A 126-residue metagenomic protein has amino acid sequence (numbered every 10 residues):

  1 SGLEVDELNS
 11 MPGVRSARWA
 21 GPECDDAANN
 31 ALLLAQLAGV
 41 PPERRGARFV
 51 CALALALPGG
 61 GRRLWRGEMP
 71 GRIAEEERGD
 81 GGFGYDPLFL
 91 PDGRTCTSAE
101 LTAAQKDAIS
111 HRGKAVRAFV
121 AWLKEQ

Functional and structural regions predicted by a protein language model:
S1-Q126: Anionic-ligand binding patches
